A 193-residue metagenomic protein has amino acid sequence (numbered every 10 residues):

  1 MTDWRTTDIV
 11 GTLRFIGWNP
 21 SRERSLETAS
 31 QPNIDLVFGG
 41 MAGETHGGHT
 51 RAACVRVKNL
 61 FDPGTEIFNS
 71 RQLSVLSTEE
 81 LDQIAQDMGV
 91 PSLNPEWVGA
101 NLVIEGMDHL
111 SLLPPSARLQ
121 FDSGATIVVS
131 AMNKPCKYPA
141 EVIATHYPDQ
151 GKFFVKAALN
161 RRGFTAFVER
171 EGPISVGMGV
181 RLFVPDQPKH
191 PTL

Functional and structural regions predicted by a protein language model:
M1-D122, P191-L193: Electropositive, beta-rich accessory/interaction domains or terminal extensions that provide binding surfaces
G39, A131-M132, P185: Surface loops and adjacent helix of pleckstrin homology
H46, L112, P139, V176-M178: Short acidic, gly/pro-rich beta-turn/loop elements at beta-sheet edges and active-site/ligand-binding grooves
R56-V57, E96, R118, A140-E141 (+3 more regions): Alpha-helix boundary/interfacial micro-motifs
E105-D108, L112-V168: Glycine-rich active-site loops that engage anionic ligands at enzyme catalytic sites
G163-L193: Well-ordered alpha/beta subsegment
